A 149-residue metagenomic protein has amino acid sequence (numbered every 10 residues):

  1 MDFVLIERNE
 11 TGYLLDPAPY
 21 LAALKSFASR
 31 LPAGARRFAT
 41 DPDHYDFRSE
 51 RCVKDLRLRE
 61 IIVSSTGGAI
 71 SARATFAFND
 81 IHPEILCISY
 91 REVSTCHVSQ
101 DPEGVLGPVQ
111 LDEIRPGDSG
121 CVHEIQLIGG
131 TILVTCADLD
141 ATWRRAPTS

Functional and structural regions predicted by a protein language model:
M1-S149: Surface-exposed, interaction-prone regions used to assemble/regulate multi-protein complexes
